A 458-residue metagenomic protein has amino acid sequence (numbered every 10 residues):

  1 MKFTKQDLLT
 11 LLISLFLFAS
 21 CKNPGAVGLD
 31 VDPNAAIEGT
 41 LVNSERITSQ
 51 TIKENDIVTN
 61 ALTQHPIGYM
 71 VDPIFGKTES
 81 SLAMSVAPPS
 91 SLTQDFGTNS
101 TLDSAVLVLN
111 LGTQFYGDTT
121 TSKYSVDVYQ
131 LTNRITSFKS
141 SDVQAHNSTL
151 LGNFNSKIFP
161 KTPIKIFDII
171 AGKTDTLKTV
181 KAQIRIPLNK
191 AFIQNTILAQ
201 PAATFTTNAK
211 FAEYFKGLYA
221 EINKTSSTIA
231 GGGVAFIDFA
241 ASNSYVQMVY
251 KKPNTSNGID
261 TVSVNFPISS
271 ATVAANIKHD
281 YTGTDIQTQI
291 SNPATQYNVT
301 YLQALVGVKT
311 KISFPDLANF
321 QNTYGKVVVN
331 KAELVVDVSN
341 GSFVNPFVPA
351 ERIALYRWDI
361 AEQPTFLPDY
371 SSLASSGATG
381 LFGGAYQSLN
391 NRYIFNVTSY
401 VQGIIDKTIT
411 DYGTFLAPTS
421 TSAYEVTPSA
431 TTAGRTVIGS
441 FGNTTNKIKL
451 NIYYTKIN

Functional and structural regions predicted by a protein language model:
K2-N458: Secreted, disulfide-rich extracellular signaling modules
